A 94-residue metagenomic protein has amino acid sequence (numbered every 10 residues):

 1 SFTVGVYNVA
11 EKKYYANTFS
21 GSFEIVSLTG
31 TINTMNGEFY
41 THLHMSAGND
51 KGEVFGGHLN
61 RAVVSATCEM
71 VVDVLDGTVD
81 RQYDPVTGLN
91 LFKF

Functional and structural regions predicted by a protein language model:
S1-T41, S46-F94: N-terminal intrinsically disordered, cationic/polar leader segments that include organellar targeting peptides
